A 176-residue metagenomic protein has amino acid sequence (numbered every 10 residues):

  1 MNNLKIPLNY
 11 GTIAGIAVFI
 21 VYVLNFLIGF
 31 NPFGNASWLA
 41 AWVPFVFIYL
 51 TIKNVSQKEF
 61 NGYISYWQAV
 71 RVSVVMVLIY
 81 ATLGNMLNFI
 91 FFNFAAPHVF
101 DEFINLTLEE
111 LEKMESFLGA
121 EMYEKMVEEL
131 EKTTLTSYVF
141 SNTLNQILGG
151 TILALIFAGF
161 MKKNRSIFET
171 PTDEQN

Functional and structural regions predicted by a protein language model:
M1-K5, R165-N176: Short, charged juxtamembrane terminal tails flanking transmembrane helices
M1-V55: Transmembrane alpha-helical insertion/packing segments
K5, N9-I13, R71-Y80: Alpha-helical transmembrane segments of multi-pass membrane proteins
A17-N25, P44-I48, Y80-N88, G149 (+2 more regions): Alpha-helical transmembrane segments of multipass membrane proteins
N54-A69, N93: Membrane-helix interface/capping segments
M76-I104: Hydrophobic alpha-helical membrane-insertion segments
A95-K132: Membrane-interface interhelical loops and short interface/amphipathic helices in multi-pass inner-membrane
E128-L148: Individual transmembrane alpha-helix segments
